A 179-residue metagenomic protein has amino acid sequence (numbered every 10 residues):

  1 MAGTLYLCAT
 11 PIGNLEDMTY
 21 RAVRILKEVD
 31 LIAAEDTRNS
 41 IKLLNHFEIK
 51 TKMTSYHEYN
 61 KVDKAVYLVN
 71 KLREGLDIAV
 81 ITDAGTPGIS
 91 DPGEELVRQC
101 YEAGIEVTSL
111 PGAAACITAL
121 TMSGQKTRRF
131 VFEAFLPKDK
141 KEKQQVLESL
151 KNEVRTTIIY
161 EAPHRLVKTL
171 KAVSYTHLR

Functional and structural regions predicted by a protein language model:
M1-Y59: Glycine-rich, flexible N-terminal cofactor/catalytic loop recognition
I12-L15, D83-P87, P163-R165: Short glycine-rich anion-binding loops that position phosphate/pyrophosphate groups of nucleotides and phosphorylated
L26-I32, I105-T108, R155-T157: Short active-site oxyanion
V69-V107: Glycine/small-residue-rich loop that forms an oxyanion/phosphate-binding "nest" at active or ligand-binding sites
E95-E153: Class I SAM-dependent methyltransferase SAM-binding "motif I" and its flanking Rossmann-like core
Q144-L147, T169-S174: Anionic-ligand binding region
E153-A172: Conserved anion/nucleotide-ligand pocket segment
T176-R179: Conserved small/polar residues in nucleotide/adenosyl-binding loops
